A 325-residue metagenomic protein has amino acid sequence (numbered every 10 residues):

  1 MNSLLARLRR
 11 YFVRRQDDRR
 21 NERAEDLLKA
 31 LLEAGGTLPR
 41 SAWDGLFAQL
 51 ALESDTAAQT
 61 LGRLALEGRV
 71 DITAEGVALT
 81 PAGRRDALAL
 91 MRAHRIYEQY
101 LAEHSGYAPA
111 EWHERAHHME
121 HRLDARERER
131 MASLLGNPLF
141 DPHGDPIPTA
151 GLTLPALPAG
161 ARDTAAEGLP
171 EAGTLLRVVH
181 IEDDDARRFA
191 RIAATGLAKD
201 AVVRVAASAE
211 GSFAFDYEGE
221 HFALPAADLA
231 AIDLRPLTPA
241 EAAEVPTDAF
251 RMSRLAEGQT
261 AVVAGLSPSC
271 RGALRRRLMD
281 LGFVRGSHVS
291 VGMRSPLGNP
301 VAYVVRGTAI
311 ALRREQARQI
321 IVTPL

Functional and structural regions predicted by a protein language model:
N2-L28: Short alpha-helical segments that sit at the start of domains
A24-L32, A87-L88, A264: Hydrophobic residues on short alpha-helical segments
T37-L50, E75: Short acidic, hydrophobic short linear motifs in intrinsically disordered regions
L50-L66, R187-A190: Short amphipathic alpha-helical interaction segments
A65-E75: A short, conserved structural fragment
E75-H94: Basic, amphipathic "hinge/linker" alpha-helix immediately C-terminal to the N-terminal HTH DNA-binding motif
H121-L266, L274: Mid-protein regulatory/catalytic core that forms ligand/cofactor-binding pockets and protein-protein interaction
A201, S287-H288, T308: Structural motif
